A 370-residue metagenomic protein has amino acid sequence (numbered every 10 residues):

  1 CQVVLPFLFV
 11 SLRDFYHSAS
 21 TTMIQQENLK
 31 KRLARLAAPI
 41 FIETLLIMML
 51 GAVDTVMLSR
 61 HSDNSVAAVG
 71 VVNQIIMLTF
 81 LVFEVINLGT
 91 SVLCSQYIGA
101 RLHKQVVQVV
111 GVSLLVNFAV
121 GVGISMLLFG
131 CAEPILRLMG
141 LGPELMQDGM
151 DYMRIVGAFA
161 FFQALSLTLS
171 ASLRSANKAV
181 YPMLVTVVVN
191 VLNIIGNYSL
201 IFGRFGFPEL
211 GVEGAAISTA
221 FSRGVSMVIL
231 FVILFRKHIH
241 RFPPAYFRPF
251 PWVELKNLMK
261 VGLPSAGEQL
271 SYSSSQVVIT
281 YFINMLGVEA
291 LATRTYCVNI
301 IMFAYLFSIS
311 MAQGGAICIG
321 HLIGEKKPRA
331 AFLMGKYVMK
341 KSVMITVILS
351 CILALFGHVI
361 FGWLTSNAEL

Functional and structural regions predicted by a protein language model:
L8, L12, Y16-L36, A216-T219 (+1 more regions): Interhelical loop/hinge segments that connect adjacent transmembrane helices in multipass membrane
I24-V56, R60-H61, M77-G89, L93 (+5 more regions): N-terminal transmembrane alpha-helices
R35-D54, I155, V189, S222-S226 (+3 more regions): Transmembrane helical elements of multi-pass membrane transporters/channels
A37, G70-N73, N117, M153-V156 (+6 more regions): Residue-level recognition of transmembrane alpha-helices in multi-pass small-molecule transporters/permeases
M49-A67, L136-P143, S199-L210, L270-F303 (+2 more regions): Helix-terminus/linker motif at the lipid-water interface of multi-pass membrane proteins
V66-M126, Q163-P182, T280, T293-G357 (+1 more regions): Small-residue-rich hydrophobic transmembrane alpha-helices
G123-R154, I348-E369: Short membrane-interface helical motifs at transmembrane helix boundaries in multi-pass membrane transporters
V180, V191-V228, G357-G362: Membrane-interface helix-loop junctions in multi-pass transport and translocation proteins
